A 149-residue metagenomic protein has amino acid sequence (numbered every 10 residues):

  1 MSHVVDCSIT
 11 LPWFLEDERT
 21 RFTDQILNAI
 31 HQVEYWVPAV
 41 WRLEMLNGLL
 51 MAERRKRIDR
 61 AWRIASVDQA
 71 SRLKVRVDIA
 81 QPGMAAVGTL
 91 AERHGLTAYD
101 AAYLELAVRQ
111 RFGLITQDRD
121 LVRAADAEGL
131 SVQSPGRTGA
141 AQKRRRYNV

Functional and structural regions predicted by a protein language model:
M1-V40, A52-A65, E128, A140-K143: Short, well-structured N-terminal submotif of metal-dependent ribonuclease cores
S2, L104-V149: Acidic, PIN/NYN-like endoribonuclease modules and their adjacent C-terminal/linker elements
I9, E44-N47: Short amphipathic alpha-helical face segments that pack within enzyme cores and frequently flank/anchor catalytic
T10, W41, Y103, D120-L121: Alpha-helix capping/helix-boundary segments
F22, E44, A86, R123-A124: Phosphate- and divalent-cation-binding pockets in alpha/beta enzyme and binding domains that engage nucleotide-derived
L46-V75, M84-A86: Active-site-proximal, substrate-binding regions of enzyme catalytic domains and RNA-binding/basic surfaces
R72-D120: Active-site neighborhoods of divalent-metal-dependent phosphate/nucleic-acid chemistry enzymes
